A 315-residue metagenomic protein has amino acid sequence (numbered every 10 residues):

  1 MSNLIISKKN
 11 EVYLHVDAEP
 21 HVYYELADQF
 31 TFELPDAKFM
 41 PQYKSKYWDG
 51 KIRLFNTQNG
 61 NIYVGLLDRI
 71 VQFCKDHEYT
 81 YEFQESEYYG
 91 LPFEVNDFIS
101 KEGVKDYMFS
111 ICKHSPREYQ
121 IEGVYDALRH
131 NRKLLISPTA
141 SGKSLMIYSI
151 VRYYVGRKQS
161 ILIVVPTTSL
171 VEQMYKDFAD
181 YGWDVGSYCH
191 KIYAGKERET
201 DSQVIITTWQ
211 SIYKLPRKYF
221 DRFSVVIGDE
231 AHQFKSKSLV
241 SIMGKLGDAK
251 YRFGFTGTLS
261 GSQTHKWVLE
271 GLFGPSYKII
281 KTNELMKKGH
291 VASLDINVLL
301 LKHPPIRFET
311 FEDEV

Functional and structural regions predicted by a protein language model:
M1-Y88: N-terminal accessory nucleic-acid engagement/regulatory domains that precede and modulate ATP-driven motor cores
K51-F55, Q84, Y88-I136: Conserved pre-motif I regulatory segment
I70, S224-V225, H232-N297: Post-DEXD/H (motif II) to motif III coupling segment of the RecA-like Helicase ATP-binding lobe
E118, S144-S149, T168, K237: Phosphate-binding Walker
R129-Y154: Walker A/P-loop
I161, T168-G195: Conserved helix-turn-beta segment of the N-terminal RecA-like "Helicase ATP-binding" lobe in SF1/SF2 helicases
A194-V225, K235-S241: Conserved helix/coil segment N-terminal to the catalytic DExD/H
F311-V315: Conserved helicase/translocase motor-coupling segment
